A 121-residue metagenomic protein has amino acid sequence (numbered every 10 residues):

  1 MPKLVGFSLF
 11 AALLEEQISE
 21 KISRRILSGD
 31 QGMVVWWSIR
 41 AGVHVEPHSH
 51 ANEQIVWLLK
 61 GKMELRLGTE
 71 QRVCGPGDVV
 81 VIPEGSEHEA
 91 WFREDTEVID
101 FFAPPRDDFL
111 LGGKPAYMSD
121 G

Functional and structural regions predicted by a protein language model:
M1-Q31, V35, L111-G121: A short, N-terminal "cap"/entry segment at the start of jelly-roll beta-barrel domains of the cupin/DSBH fold
E20, M33-S49: Conserved short histidine dyad/triad with adjacent acidic residue
M33, I55, K62-E64, Q71 (+2 more regions): Structural motif
S38-R40, H50-L65: Short, conserved beta-strand element in jelly-roll/cupin
R40-G42, G68, R93: Solvent-exposed residues in well-ordered beta-strands and their adjoining turns, especially edge/terminal strands
L59-K60, G75-P76, E94: A cytosolic small-molecule/anion-sensing beta-strand core signal
T69-E84: Short acidic-glycine-tyrosine-enriched beta hairpin
E84-D108: Ligand-binding loop in jelly-roll beta-barrel domains
